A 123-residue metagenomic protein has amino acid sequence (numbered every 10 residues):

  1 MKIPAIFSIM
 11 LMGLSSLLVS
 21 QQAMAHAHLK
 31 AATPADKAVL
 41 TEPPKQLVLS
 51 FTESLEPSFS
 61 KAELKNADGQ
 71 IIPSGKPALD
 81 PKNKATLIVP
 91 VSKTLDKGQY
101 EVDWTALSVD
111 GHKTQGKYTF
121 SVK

Functional and structural regions predicted by a protein language model:
M1-M10: Bacterial N-terminal signal peptides that target proteins for export
M24-P43: N-terminal edge beta-strand
L40-E42, Q46-E53, G111-K123: Extended, polar beta-sheet/loop recognition surfaces of beta-rich domains that mediate binding to diverse ligands
V48-L49, E53-G75: Short, surface-exposed alpha-helix to beta-strand junction/turn motifs within ectodomains of secreted and cell-envelope
S92-K97: Surface-exposed, short loops/turns at beta-strand junctions within beta-sandwich domains
Y100-V102: A short tyrosine-centered beta-strand micro-motif
T105-V109: Beta-strand-rich extracellular modules
